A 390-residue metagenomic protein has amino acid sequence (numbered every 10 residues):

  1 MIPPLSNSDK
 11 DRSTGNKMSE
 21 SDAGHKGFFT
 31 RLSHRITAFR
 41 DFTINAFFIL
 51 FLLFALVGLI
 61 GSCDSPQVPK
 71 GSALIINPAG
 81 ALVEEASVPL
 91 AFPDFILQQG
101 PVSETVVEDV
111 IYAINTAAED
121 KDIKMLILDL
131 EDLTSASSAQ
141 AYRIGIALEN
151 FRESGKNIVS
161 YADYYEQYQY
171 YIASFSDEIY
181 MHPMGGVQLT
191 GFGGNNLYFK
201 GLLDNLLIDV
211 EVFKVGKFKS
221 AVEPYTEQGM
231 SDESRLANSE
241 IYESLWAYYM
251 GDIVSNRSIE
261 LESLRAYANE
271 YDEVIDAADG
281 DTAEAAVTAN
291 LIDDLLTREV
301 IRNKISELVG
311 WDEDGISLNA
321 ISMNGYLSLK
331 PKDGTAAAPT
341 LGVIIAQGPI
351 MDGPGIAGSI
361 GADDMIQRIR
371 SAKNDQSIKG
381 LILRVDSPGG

Functional and structural regions predicted by a protein language model:
I2-N7, D11, G15-I275, S306-G390: Small-residue-centered hinge/linker elements
Y180-M181, I292-R298: Short acidic-hydrophobic, aromatic-tinged amphipathic segments that line or gate anion-handling sites
D276-T282: Extended, domain-scale alpha-helical bundle/helix-rich regions
